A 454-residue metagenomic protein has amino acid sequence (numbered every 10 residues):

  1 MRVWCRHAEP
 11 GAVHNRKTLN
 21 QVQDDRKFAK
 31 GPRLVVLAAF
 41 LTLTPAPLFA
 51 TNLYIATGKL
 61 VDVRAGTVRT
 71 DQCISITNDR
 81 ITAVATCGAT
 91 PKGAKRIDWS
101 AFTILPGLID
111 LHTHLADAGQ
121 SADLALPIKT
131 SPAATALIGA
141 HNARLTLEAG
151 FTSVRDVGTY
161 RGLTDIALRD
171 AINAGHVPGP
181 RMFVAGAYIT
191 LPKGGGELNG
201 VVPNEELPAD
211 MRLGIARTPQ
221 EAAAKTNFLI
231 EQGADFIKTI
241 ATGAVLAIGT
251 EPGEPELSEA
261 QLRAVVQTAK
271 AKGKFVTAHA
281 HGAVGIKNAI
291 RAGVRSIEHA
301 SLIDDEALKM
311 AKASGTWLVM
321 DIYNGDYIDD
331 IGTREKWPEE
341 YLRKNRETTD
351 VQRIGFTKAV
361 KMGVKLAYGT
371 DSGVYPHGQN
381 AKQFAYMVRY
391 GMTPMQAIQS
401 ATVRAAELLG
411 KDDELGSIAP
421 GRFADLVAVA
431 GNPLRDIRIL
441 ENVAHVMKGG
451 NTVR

Functional and structural regions predicted by a protein language model:
M1-F49: Intrinsic disorder/low-complexity segments
L60, A65-L105: Histidine-rich, glycine-flanked metal-binding segment
F102-D170, A174-H176, P192-G195, A260 (+2 more regions): Metal-associated gating/positioning segment near the N- to mid-region
D117-T135, P192-M211, V245-E259, S314-T349: Active-site gating loops and adjacent loop-to-helix segments of metal-dependent hydrolytic enzymes
G119-A122, G195, A247-G249, I286-A292 (+5 more regions): Histidine/acidic-residue-rich catalytic or RNA/ligand-binding cores of hydrolases and nuclease-related proteins
P127, A271, K336, E340 (+1 more regions): His/Asp/Glu-enriched, well-ordered alpha-helical/loop segment that forms or immediately abuts the divalent-metal
I138-D165, P178-Y188, A234-A247, F275 (+3 more regions): Divalent metal-dependent hydrolysis catalytic cores, especially in the metallo-beta-lactamase
D170, A174-Y188, G253-A278, V319-M320: Alpha-helix-loop-beta-strand connector modules within alpha/beta enzyme cores
